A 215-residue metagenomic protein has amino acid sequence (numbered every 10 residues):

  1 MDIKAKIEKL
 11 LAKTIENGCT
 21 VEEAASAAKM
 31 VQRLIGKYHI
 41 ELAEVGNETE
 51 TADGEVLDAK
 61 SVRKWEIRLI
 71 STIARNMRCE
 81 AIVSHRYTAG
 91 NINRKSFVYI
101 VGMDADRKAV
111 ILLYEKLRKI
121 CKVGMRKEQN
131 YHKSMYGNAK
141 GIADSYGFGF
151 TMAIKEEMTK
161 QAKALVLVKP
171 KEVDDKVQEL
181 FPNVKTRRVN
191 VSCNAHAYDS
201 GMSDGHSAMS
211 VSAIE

Functional and structural regions predicted by a protein language model:
M1-A52: Long alpha-helical, hydrophobic tracts
N47-E215: Extended, helix-rich structural scaffolds rather than catalytic motifs
